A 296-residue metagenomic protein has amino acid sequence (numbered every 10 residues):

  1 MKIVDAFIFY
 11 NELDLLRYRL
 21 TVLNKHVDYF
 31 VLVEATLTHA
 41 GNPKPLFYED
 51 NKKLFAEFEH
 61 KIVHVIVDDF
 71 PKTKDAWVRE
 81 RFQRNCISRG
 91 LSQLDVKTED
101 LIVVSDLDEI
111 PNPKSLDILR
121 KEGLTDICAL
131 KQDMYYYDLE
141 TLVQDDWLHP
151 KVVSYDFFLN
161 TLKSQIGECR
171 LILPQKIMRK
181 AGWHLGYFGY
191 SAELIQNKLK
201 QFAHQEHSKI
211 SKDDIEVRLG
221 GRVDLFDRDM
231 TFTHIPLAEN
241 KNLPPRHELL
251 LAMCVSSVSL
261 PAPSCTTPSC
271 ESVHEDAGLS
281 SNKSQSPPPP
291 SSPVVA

Functional and structural regions predicted by a protein language model:
M1-D14, Y18: N-proximal low-complexity "stem/linker" segments adjacent to membrane-targeting elements
V22-Y29, V33-L37: Short, acidic, metal-binding catalytic loop of nucleotide-sugar glycosyltransferases
K44-T98: Active-site-proximal specificity loops/subdomain of glycosyltransferases
E99-I110: Short beta-strand-to-loop acidic/aromatic patch adjacent to the donor-nucleotide binding site
K114-Q201: Conserved catalytic core of nucleotide-sugar-dependent glycosyltransferases
I172-C270, D276, A296: C-terminal catalytic/acceptor-binding lobe
S269-S272, S280-S286, S291-S292: Low-acidity, Ser/Thr- and Arg-rich intrinsically disordered low-complexity segments
